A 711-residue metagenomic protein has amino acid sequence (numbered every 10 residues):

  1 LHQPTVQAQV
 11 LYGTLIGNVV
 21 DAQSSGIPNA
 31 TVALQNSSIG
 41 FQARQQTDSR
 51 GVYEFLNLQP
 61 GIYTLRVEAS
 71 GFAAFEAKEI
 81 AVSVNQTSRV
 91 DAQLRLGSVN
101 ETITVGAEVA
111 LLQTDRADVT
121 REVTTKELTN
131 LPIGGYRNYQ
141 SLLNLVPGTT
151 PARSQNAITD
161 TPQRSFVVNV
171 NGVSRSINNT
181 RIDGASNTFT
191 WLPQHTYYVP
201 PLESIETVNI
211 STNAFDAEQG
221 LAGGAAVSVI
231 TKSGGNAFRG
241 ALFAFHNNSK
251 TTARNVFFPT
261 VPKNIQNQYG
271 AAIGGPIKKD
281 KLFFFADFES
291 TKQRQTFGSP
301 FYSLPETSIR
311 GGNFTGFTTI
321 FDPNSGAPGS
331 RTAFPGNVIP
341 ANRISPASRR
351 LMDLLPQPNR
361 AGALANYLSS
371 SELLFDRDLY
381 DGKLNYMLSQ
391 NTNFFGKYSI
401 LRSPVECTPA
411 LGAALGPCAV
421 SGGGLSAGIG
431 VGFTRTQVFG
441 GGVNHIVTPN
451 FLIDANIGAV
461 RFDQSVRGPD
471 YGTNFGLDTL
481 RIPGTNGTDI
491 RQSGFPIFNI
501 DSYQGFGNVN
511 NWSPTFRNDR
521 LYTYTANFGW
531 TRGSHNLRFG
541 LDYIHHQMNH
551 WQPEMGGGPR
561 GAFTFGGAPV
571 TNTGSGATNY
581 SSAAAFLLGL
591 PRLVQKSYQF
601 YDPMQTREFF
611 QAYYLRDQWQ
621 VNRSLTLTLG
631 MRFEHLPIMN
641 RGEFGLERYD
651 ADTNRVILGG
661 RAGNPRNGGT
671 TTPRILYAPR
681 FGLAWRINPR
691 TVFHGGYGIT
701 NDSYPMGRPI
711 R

Functional and structural regions predicted by a protein language model:
H2-T124, P201-E203, V405: Periplasm-facing N-terminal accessory domains of Gram-negative outer-membrane beta-barrel systems
F72-S233, H246-F258, Q266-G275, T291-Q295 (+3 more regions): Periplasmic N-terminal accessory/gating domains of Gram-negative outer-membrane beta-barrel systems
I80, H195, T252-F258, F297-Y302 (+6 more regions): Outer-membrane beta-barrel translocator domains and adjoining extracellular loop/strand segments of Gram-negative
V105, V170, V229, A271-G275 (+6 more regions): Residues on the lipid-exposed face of transmembrane beta-strands in outer-membrane beta-barrel proteins
A107, L242-N248, A286-S290, G396-I400 (+4 more regions): Transmembrane beta-barrel strands of outer-membrane/channel proteins
A152, G468, L477, R481-Y503 (+1 more regions): Solvent-exposed loop/turn elements at secondary-structure boundaries
R175, K232-G234, K278-D280, S389-N391 (+5 more regions): Outer-membrane beta-barrel channels and translocator barrels
F301, R310, D322, S330 (+6 more regions): Replace "related TpsB outer-membrane translocases also match" with "some related outer-membrane beta-barrels such as
